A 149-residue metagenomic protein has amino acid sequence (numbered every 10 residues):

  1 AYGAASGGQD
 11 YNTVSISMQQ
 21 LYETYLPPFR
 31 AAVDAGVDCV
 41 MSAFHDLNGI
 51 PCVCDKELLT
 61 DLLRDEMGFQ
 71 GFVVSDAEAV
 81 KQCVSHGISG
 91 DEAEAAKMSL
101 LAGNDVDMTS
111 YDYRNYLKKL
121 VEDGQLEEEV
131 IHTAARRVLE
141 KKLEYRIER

Functional and structural regions predicted by a protein language model:
A1-R149: Glycoside hydrolase catalytic-domain context in secreted enzymes
